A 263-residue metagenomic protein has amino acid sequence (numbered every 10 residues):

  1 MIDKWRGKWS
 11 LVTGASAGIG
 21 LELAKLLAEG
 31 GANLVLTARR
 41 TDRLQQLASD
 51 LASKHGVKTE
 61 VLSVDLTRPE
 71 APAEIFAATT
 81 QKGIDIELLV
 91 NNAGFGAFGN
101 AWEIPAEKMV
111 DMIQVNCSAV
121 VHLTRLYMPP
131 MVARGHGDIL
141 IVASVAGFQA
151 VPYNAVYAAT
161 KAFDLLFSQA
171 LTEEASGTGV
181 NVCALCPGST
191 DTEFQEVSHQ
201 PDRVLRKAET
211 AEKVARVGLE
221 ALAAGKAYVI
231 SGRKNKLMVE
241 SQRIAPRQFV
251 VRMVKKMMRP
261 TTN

Functional and structural regions predicted by a protein language model:
W9, S16-G18: Conserved glycine-rich cofactor-binding loop
G30-L47: Conserved glycine-rich Rossmann-like NAD(P)H-binding loop of the short-chain dehydrogenase/reductase
T41-D42, S63-E74, A106: The beta1-alpha1 cofactor-binding region of Rossmann-like NAD(H)/NADP(H)-dependent oxidoreductases
N100-A101, P105-I113: Substrate-binding pocket helix/loop in short-chain dehydrogenase/reductase
T124, T160: Active-site helix of classical SDR
S144: Residue(s) in the substrate-gating loop at a strand-loop-helix junction that position the organic substrate next
L166, T172-L237, Q248: SDR active-site lid
